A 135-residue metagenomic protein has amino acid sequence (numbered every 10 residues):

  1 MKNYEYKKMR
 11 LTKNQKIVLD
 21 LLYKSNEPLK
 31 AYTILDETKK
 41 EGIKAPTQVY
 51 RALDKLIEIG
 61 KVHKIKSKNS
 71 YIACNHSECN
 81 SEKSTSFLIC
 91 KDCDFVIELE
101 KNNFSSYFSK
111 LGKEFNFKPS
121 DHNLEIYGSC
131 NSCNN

Functional and structural regions predicted by a protein language model:
M1-D20: Short alpha-helical segments that sit at the start of domains
D20-S25, E37, I59: Short amphipathic alpha-helical elements of helix-turn-helix/winged-helix folds
P28-T38: Short acidic, hydrophobic short linear motifs in intrinsically disordered regions
A45-P46: Short coil turns linking two alpha-helices in DNA-binding domains
V49-I59: Basic amphipathic alpha-helical segments that dock to polyanions
I59, K64-K68, I72-N135: Non-DNA-binding regulatory cores of transcription-related proteins, predominantly C-terminal effector-binding
